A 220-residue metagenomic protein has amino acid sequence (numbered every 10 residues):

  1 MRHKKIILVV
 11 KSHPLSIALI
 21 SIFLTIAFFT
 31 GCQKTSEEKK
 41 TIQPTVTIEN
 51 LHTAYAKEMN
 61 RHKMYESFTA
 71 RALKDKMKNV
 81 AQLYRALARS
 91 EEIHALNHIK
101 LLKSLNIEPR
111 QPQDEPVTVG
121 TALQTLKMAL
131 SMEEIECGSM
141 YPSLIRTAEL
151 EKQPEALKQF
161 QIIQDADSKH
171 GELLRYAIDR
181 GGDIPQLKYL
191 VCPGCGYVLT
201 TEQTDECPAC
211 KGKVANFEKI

Functional and structural regions predicted by a protein language model:
H3-L19: Bacterial N-terminal signal peptides that target proteins for export
A18-A27: Bacterial N-terminal signal peptides
F29-G31: C-terminal motif of bacterial Sec signal peptides marking the signal peptidase cleavage site
Q33-I220: Non-heme di-metal
